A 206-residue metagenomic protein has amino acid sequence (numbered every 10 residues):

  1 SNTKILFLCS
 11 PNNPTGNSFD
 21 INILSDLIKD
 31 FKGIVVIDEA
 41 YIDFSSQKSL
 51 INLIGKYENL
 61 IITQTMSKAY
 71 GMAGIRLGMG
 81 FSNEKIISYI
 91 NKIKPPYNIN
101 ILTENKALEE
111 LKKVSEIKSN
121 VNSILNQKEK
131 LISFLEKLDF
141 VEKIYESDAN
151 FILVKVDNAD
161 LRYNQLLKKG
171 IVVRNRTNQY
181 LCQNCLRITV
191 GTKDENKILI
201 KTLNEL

Functional and structural regions predicted by a protein language model:
S1-S45: Active-site phosphate-binding strand-loop segment of PLP-dependent enzymes
T3, G33, N59-L60, V141 (+1 more regions): Short, conserved active-site loop motifs that form the nucleotide-linked donor/cofactor pocket
N22, K168-K169, Q179-L206: PLP-dependent enzyme catalytic core of the Aspartate aminotransferase-like
N22-D30, N52-K56, Y89: Catalytic-core regions built around general acid/base machinery
N59-K137, I144: PLP-dependent aminotransferase class I/II
S82, V154-D157, V190-T192: Short beta-strand-to-loop capping motifs
I124-L125, K137-K169: Conserved PLP-binding catalytic core of the aspartate aminotransferase-like
